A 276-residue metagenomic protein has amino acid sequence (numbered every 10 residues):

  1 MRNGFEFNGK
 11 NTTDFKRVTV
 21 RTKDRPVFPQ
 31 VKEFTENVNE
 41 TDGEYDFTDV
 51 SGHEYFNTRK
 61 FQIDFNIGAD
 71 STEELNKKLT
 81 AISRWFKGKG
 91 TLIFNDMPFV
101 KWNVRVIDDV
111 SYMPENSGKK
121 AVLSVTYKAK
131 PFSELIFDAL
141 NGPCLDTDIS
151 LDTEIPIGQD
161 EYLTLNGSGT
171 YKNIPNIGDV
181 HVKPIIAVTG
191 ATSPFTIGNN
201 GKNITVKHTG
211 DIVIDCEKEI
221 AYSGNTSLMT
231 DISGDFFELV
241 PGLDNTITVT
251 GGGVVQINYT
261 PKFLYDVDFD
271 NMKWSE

Functional and structural regions predicted by a protein language model:
M1-E40: Polar/acidic, low-complexity leader/linker segments enriched in S/T/G and N/D
R25-Q62: Short, solvent-exposed beta-alpha or beta-beta edge segments that form flexible loop/patches at the rim of ligand
T48-E73, G118-S133, N245: Oligomerization/assembly interface segments of phage tail-like spikes and tubes
Y55-R59, R84-F86, S117-A121, N176-V180 (+1 more regions): Solvent-exposed loop and beta-edge segments used for protein-protein assembly and interaction
R59-K101: Long, hydrophobic/aromatic-enriched structural stretches that serve as scaffold segments
G88-I136: Short beta-strand and beta-hairpin "edge-sheet" elements
L135-P143: Short, charged, solvent-exposed linker or helix-capping segments at domain edges/interfaces that act as flexible hinges
G142-E276: Intrinsically disordered, low-complexity segments enriched in serine, threonine, and glycine
